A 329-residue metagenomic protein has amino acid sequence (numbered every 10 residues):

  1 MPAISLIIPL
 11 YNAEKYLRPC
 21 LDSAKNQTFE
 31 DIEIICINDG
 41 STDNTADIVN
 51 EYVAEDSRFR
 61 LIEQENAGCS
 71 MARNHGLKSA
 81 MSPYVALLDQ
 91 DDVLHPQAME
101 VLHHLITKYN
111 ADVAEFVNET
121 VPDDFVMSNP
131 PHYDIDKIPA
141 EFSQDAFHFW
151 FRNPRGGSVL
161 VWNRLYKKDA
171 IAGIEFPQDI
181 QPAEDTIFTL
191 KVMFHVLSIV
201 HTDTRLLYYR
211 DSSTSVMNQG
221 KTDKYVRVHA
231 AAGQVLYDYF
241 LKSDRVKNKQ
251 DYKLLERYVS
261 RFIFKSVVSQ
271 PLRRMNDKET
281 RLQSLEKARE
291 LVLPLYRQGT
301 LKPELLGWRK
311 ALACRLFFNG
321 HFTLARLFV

Functional and structural regions predicted by a protein language model:
M1-K25: N-proximal low-complexity "stem/linker" segments adjacent to membrane-targeting elements
A24, D39-G40, A67, G76 (+1 more regions): Conserved short acidic donor-positioning loop in nucleotide-sugar-dependent glycosyltransferases
E30, N38-I48: A conserved acidic beta->alpha catalytic loop
Q64-A80, V93: Glycine-rich, basic loop-to-helix element that forms the pyrophosphate-binding segment of sugar-nucleotide handling
C69, Q90-V200, L207-K224: Donor-binding/catalytic cores of nucleotide-activated saccharide and glycerol-phosphate transferases/polymerases
V85: Short aromatic/hydrophobic "clamp" motif used to bind/position activated sugar donors
L206-S212, Q219-K247, F262-Y296: Catalytic core of nucleotide-sugar-dependent glycosyltransferases
P271-V329: Membrane-interface aromatic/basic loop that binds lipid-linked glycans or pyrophosphate carriers, typified by
